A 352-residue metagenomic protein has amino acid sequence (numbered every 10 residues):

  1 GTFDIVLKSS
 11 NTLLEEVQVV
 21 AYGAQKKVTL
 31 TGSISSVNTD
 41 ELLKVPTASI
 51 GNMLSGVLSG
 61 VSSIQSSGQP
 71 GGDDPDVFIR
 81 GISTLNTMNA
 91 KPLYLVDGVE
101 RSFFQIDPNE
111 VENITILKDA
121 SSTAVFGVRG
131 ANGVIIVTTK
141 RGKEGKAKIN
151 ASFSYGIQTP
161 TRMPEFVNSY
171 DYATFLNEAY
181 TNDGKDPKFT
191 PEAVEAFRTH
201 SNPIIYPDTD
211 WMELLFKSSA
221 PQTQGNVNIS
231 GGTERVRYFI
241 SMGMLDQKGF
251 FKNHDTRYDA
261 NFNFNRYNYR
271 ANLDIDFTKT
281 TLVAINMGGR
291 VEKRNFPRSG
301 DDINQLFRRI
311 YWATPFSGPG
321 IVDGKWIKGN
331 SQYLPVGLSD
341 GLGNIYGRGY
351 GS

Functional and structural regions predicted by a protein language model:
G1-K8, K27, T314-F316, G320-V322 (+1 more regions): Short intrinsically disordered, low-complexity coil segments enriched in acidic
G1-R270, F277, L282-A284: Short, small/polar-rich motifs associated with maturation and membrane association, primarily at protein termini
T39, F262, G288, P297-G300: Glycine- and other small-residue-rich loops at beta-strand/loop junctions that grip anionic moieties
L42, A90-K91, S219, N272-T280 (+2 more regions): Extracellular/periplasmic, surface-exposed regions of secreted and cell-surface proteins
I114, F126, G133, V137 (+1 more regions): Proteins with a high burden of low-complexity, intrinsically disordered sequence enriched in S/T/G/P/A and R, requiring
T159-E192, R290-G343: A surface-exposed, glycine/aromatic-enriched loop/edge motif typical of exported proteins
